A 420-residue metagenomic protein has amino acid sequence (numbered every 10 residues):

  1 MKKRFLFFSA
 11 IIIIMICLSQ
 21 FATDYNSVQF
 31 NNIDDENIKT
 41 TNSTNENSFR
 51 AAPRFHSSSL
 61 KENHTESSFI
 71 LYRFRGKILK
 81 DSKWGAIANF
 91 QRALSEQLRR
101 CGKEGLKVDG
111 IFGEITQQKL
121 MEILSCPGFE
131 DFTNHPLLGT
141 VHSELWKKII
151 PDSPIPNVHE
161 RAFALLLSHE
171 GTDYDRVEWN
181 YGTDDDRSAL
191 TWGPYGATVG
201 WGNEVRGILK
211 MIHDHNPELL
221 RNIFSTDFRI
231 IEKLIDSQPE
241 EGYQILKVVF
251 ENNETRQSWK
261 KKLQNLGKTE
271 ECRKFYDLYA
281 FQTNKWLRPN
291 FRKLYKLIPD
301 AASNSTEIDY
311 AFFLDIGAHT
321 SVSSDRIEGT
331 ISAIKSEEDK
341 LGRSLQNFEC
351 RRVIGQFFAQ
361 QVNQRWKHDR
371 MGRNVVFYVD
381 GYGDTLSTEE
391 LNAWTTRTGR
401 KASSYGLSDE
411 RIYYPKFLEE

Functional and structural regions predicted by a protein language model:
M1-A10: N-terminal Sec-pathway targeting helices
I11-E420: Cell-envelope/ECM-targeting effectors and their regulatory/trafficking segments
